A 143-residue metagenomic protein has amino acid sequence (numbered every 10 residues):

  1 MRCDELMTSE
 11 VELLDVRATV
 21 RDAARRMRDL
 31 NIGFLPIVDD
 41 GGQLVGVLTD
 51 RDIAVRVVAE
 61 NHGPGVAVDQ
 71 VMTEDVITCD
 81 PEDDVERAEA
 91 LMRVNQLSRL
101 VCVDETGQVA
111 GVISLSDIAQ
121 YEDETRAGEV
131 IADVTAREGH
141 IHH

Functional and structural regions predicted by a protein language model:
M1-C3, R17-V20, N31-F34, R51-A54: Short acidic/polar alpha-helix capping motifs at helix-coil junctions
M1-E10, T49-T78, D84-R93, V112-H143: Tandem CBS (Bateman) regulatory domains
E10-L13, Q43-L44, T78, Q108: Short, flexible active-site loop motifs that bind/organize anionic cofactors or intermediates
L14-N31, V38, C79-Q96, V103-D104 (+1 more regions): The conserved cystathionine-beta-synthase
M27-L30, L35-R51, M92, L100-S116: A glycine-centered beta-loop-beta connector
